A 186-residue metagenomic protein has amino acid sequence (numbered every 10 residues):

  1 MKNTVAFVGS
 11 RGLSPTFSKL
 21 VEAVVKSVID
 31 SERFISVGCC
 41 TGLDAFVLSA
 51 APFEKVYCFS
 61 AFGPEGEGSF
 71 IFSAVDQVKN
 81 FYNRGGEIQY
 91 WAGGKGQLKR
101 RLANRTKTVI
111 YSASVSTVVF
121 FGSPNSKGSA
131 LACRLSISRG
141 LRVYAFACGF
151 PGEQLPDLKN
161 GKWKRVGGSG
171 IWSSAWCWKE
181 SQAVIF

Functional and structural regions predicted by a protein language model:
K2-T4, R11-V184: Acidic/glycine-enriched connector segments
